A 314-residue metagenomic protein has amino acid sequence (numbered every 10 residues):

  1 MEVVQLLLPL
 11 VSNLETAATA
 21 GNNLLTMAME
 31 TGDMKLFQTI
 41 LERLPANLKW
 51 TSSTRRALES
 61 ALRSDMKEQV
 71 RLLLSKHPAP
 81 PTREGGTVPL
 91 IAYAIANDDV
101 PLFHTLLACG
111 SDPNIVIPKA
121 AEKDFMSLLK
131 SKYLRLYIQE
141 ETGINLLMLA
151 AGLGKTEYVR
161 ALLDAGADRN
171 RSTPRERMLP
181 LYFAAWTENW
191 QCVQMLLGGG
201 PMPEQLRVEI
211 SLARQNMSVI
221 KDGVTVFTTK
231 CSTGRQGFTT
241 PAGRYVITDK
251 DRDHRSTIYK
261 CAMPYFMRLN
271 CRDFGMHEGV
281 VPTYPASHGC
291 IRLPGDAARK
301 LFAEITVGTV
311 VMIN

Functional and structural regions predicted by a protein language model:
Q5-N13, Q38-N47, R71-P80, H104-P113 (+3 more regions): Ankyrin repeat domain, specifically the short helix-to-loop turn at the C-terminus of the second helix of each repeat
T16-T26, W50-S60, T82-Y93, V116-M148 (+1 more regions): Ankyrin-repeat boundary/"N-cap" motif
I144, M148-L162, N170-G198: Alpha-helical protein-protein interaction scaffolds
M178, Y182-G237: Cell wall/extracellular polymer interaction/catalysis modules
P203, T239-A242, D251-N314: Exported/periplasmic cell-wall-interacting domains
